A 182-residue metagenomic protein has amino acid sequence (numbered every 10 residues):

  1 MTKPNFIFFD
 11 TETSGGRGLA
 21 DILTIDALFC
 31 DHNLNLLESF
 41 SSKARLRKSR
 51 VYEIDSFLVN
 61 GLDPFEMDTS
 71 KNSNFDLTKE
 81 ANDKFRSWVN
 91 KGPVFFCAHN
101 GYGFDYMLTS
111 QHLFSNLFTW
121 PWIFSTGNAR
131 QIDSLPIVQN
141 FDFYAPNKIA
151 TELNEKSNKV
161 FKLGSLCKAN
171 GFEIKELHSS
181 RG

Functional and structural regions predicted by a protein language model:
M1-F114, N147-A150, N154-A169, E173 (+1 more regions): Conserved non-catalytic scaffold segment of RNase H-like nuclease domains
D105-A129: Substrate-recognition/cap helix-loop segment adjacent to the acidic, metal-dependent catalytic center of Asp-based
A129-N154: Short alpha-helix plus adjacent loop in nuclease-associated cores
G182: Acidic, divalent-metal-coordinating active-site segment for phosphoryl/phosphodiester hydrolysis, typified by short
